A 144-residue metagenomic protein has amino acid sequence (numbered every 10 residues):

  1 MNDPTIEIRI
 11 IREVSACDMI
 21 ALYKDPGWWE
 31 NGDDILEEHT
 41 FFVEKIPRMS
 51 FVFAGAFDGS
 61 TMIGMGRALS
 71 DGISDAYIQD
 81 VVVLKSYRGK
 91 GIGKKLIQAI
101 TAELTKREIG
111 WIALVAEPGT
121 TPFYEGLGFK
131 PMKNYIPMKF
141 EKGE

Functional and structural regions predicted by a protein language model:
M1-E38, Y135: Short amphipathic alpha-helix that is part of the acyltransferase structural core
V43-G55: A short helix-loop-beta-strand connector motif used in the catalytic cores of GNAT acetyltransferases and, in some
V52-G66: Conserved beta-hairpin
S70-I78, R88, N134: A conserved beta-turn-beta hairpin within the catalytic core of GNAT-like acetyltransferases that forms part
Y87, G91-A99: Conserved acetyl-CoA pyrophosphate-binding loop and the N-cap/start of the following alpha-helix in GNAT-like
I97, L104-A116: Conserved GNAT acetyl-CoA-binding A-motif
G110-W111, P118-E141: Conserved active-site alpha-helix within GNAT-family acetyltransferase domains
